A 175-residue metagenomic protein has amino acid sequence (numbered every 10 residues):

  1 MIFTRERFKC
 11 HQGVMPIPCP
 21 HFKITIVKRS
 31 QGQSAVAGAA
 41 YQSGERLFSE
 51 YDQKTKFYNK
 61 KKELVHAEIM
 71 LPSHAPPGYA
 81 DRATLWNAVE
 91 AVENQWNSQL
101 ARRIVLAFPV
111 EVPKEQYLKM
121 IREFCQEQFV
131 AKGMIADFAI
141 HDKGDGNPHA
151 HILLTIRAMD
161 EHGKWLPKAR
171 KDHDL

Functional and structural regions predicted by a protein language model:
M1-L175: N-terminal nicking endonuclease/strand-transfer module with a His-rich metal-binding environment and a catalytic Tyr
